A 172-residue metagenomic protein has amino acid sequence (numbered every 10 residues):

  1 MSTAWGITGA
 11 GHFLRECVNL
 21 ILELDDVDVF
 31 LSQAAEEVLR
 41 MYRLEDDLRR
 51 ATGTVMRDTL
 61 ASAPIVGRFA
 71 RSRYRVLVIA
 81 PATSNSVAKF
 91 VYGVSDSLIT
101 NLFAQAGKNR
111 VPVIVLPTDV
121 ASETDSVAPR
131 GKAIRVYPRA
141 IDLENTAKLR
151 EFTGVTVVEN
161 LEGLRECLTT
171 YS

Functional and structural regions predicted by a protein language model:
M1-S172: A cross-family phosphate/adenosyl-ligand binding-site feature
